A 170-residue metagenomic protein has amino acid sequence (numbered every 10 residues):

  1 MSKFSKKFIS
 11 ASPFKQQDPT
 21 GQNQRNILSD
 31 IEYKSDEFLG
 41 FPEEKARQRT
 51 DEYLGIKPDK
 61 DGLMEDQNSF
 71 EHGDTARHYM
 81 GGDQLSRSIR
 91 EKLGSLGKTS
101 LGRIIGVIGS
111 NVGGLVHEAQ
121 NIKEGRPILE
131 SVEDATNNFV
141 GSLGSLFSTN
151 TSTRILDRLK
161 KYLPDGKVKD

Functional and structural regions predicted by a protein language model:
M1-Q22: Gly/Thr/Ser/Pro-rich low-complexity intrinsically disordered regions
Q17-S131, A135-D170: Bulky hydrophobic segments
